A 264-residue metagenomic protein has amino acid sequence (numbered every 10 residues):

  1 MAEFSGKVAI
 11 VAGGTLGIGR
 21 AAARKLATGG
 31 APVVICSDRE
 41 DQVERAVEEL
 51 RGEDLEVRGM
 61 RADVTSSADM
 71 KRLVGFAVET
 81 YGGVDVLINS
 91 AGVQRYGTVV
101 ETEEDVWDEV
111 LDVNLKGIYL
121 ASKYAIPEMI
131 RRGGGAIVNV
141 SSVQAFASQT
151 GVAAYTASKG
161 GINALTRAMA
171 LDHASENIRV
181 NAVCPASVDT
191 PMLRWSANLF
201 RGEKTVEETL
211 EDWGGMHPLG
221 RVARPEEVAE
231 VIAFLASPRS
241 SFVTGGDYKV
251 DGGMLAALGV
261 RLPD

Functional and structural regions predicted by a protein language model:
V8, G13-L16: Conserved glycine-rich cofactor-binding loop
T98-V99, V106-L111, I137, W213: Substrate-binding pocket helix/loop in short-chain dehydrogenase/reductase
V100, A147-A153, S175-E176, G220 (+1 more regions): Active-site loop immediately N-terminal to the catalytic Tyr-X3-Lys motif of short-chain dehydrogenase/reductase
Y119, I178-R179, R221-V250, L255: C-terminal substrate-recognition "lid" of short-chain dehydrogenase/reductases
S122, S158, T166: Active-site helix of classical SDR
P127, L171-S175, S241: Alpha-helical segment proximal to the catalytic Tyr-Lys
S142: Residue(s) in the substrate-gating loop at a strand-loop-helix junction that position the organic substrate next
